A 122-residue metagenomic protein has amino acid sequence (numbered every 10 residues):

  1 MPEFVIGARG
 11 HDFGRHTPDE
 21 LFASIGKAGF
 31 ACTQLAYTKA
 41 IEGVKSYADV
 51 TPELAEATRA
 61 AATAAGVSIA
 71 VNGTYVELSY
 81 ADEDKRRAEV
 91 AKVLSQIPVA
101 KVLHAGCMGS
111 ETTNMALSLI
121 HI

Functional and structural regions predicted by a protein language model:
M1-C107: N-terminal pre-domain/capping segments
L103-L117: Mobile beta-alpha loop/short-helix "lid" or hinge segments that flank ligand
I120-I122: Conserved small/polar residues in nucleotide/adenosyl-binding loops
